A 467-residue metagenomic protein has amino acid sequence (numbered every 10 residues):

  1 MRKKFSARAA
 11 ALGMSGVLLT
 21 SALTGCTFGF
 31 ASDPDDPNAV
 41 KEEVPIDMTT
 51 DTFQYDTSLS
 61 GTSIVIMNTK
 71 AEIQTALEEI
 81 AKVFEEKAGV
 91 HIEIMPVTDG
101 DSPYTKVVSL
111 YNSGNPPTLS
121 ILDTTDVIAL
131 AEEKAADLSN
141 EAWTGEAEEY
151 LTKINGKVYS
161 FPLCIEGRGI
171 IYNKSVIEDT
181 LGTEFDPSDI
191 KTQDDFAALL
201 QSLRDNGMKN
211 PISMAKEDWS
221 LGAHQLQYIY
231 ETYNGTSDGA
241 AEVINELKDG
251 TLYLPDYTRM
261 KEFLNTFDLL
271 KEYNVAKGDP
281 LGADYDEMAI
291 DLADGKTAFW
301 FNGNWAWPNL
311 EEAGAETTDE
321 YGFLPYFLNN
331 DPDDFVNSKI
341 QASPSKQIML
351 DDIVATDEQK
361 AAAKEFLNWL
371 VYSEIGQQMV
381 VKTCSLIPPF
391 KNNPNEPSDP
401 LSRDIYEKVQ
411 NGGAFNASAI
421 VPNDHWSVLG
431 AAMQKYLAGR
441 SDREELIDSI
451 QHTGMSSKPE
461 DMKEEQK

Functional and structural regions predicted by a protein language model:
A11-L12, T20-D126, E445, T453-K467: Conserved N-terminal structural module of periplasmic/extracytoplasmic solute-binding proteins
D36-K41, T49, G207, G376 (+2 more regions): Conserved C-terminal helix/tail region of periplasmic/extracytoplasmic solute-binding proteins
N38-S58, L122-Y172, A197, G322-L324 (+1 more regions): Hinge/lid segment of periplasmic solute-binding proteins
T62, A76, I80, V90 (+3 more regions): Short amphipathic alpha-helical coupling segments at ligand-binding clamshell hinges and other catalytic/signaling
K82, K87, P96, E178 (+2 more regions): Extracytoplasmic/periplasmic substrate-recognition and gating elements
V83-K153, S160, S175-F185, K191 (+3 more regions): Extracytoplasmic "Venus flytrap"/periplasmic binding protein-like
T125, L130-E132, E148-S188, A197 (+4 more regions): Periplasmic solute-binding protein
L200, A241-L281: Glycine-centered hinge/linker elements that transmit conformational signals in sensory and ligand-binding systems
